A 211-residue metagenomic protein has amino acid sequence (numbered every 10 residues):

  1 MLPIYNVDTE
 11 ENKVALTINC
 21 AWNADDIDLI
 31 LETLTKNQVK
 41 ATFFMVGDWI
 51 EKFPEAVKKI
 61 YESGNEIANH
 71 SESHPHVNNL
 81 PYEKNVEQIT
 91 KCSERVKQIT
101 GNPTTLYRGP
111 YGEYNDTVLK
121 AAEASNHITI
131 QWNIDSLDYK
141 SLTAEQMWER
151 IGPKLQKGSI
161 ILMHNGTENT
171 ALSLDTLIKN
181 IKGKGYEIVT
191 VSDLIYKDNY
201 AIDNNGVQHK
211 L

Functional and structural regions predicted by a protein language model:
M1-L80, K84, Q88, S93-R95 (+2 more regions): Active-site beta->alpha N-cap acidic-glycine motif
L29-E32, P75-L211: Catalytic domains of cell-wall/extracellular-matrix polysaccharide-remodeling enzymes, centered on de-N-acetylation
